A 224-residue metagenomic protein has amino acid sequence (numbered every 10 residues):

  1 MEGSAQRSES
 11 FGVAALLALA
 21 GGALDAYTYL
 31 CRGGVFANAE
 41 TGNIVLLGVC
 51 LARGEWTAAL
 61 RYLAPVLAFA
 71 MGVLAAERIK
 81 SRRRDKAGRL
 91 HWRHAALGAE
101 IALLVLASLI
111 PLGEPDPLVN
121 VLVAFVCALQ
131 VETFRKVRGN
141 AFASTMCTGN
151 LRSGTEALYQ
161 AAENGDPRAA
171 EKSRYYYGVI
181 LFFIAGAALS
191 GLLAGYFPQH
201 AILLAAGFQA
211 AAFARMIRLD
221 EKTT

Functional and structural regions predicted by a protein language model:
M1-T224: Alpha-helical transmembrane segments of multi-pass membrane proteins
